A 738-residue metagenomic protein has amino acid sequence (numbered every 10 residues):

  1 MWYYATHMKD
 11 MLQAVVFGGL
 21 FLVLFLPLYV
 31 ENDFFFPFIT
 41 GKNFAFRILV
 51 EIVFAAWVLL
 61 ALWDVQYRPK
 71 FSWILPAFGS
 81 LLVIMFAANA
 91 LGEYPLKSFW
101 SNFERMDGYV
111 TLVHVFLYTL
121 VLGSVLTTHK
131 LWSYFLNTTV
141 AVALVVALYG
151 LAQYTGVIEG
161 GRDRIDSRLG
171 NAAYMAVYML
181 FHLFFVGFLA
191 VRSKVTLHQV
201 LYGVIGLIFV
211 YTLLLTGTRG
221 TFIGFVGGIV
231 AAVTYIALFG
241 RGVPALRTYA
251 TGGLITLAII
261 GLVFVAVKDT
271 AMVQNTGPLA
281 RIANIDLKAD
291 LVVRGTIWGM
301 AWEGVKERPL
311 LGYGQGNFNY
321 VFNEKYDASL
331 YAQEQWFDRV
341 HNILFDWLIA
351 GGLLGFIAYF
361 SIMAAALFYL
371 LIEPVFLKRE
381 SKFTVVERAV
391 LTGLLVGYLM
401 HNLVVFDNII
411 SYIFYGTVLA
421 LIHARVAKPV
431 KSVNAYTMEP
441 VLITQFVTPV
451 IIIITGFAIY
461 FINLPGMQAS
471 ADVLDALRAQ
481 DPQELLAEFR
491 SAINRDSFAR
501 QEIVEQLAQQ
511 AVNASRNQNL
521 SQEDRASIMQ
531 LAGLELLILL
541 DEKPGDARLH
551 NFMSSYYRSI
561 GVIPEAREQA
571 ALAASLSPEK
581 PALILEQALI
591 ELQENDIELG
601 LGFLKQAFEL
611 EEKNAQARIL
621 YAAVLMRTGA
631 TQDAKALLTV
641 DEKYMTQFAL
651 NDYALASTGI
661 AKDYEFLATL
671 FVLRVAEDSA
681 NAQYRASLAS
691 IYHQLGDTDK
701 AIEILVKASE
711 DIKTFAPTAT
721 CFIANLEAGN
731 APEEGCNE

Functional and structural regions predicted by a protein language model:
M8, A14-D33, R47-V58, F78-G92 (+4 more regions): Alpha-helical transmembrane segments of multi-pass inner-membrane proteins
R164-I165, F225-I229, T248-Y249, V263-K306 (+2 more regions): Flexible juxtamembrane loops connecting transmembrane helices in multi-pass membrane enzymes that build or modify
N171, A283, V293-F337, L344 (+1 more regions): TM-adjacent membrane-interface loops and short helices in multi-pass inner/ER membrane proteins
F264-G277, T444-Q483, F498, E502-Q506: Hydrophobic alpha-helical transmembrane segments in integral membrane proteins
F461-A479, R490, N494-L520, E542-S559 (+3 more regions): Amphipathic alpha-helical repeat scaffolds of TPR domains
A492, I538-L539, L572-A573, Q606-A607 (+3 more regions): Canonical positions in the second alpha-helix
R495, E542, L576, L610 (+3 more regions): Structural marker of alpha-solenoid helical repeat scaffolds
